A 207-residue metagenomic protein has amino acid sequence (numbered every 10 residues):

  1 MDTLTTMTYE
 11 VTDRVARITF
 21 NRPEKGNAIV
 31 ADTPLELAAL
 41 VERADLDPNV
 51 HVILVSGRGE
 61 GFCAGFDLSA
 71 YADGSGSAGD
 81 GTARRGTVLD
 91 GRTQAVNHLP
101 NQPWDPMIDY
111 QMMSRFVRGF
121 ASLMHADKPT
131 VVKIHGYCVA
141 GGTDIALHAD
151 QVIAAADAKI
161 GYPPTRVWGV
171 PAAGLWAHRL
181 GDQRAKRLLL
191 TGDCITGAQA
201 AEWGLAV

Functional and structural regions predicted by a protein language model:
M1-R58, A72-S77: Conserved CoA-thioester-binding segment of acyl-CoA-metabolizing enzymes
M7, A31, A121-V207: Crotonase-fold acyl-CoA enzyme core
I18, V55, D67, I145-L147 (+1 more regions): Hydrophobic/aromatic residues within transmembrane alpha-helices of multi-pass small-molecule transporters
P23-G26, E60, K159, C194: A short, glycine- and basic residue-enriched loop/turn that sits immediately adjacent to a domain's principal
N27-A28, D45, P106-M107, P129 (+1 more regions): Short, contiguous strand/loop micro-motifs
E36, L40, R115-D127: Catalytic-core regions built around general acid/base machinery
G57-R118: Glycine- (often His-adjacent) and acidic-residue-rich active-site loop that binds/positions the CoA thioester
